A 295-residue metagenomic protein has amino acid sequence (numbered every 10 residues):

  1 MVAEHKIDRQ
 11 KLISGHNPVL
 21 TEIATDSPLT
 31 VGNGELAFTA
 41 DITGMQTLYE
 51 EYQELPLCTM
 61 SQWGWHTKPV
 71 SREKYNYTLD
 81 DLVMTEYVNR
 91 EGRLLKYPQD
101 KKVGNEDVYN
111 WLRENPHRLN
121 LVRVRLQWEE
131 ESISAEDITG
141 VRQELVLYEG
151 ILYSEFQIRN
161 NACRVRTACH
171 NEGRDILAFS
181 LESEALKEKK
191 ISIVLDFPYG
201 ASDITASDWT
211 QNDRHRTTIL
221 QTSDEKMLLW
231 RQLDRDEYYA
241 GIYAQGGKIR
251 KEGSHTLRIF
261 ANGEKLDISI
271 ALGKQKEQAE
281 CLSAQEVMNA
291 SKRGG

Functional and structural regions predicted by a protein language model:
V2-G295: Acidic/polar, glycine-enriched structural segments that form the non-catalytic walls/loops of the carbohydrate-binding
